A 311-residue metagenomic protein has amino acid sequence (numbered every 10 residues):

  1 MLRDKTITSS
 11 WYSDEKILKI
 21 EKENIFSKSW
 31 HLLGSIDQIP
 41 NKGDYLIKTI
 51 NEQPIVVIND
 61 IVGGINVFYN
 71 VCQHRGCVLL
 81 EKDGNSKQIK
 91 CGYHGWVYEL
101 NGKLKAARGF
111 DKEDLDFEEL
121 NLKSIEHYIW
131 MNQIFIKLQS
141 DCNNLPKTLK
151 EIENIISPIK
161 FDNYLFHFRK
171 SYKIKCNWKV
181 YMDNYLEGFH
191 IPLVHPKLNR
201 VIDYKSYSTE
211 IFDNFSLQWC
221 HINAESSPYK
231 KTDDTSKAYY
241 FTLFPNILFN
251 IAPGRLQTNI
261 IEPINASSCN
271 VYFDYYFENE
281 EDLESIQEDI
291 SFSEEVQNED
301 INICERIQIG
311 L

Functional and structural regions predicted by a protein language model:
M1-W11, D162: Short, contiguous pre-domain boundary segments
T8-S9, E21, G34-S35, D116 (+1 more regions): Short, solvent-exposed coil/turn linker segments
S13-I50: Non-catalytic accessory segments flanking enzyme active sites
F26-W30, C77, H190: Generic structural signal for secondary-structure transition and capping sites
K28-P40, A107-D111, Y240-P245: Short Pro/Gly-enriched beta-strand edge/turn motifs at strand-loop
I39-S140, P146-N154: Rieske [2Fe-2S] iron-sulfur-binding domain
I58-N59, G64, N70, Y128-I129 (+1 more regions): C-terminal catalytic domain of Rieske-type non-heme iron oxygenases
